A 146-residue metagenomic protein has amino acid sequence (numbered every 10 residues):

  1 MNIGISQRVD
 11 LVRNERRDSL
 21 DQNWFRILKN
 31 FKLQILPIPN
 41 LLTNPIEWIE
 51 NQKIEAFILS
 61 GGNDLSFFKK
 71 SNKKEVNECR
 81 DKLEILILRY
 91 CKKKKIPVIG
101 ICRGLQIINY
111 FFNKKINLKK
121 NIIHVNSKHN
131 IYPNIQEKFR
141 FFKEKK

Functional and structural regions predicted by a protein language model:
M1-R103, Y110, H124-K138, F142-K146: N-terminal beta1-alpha1 cap of cysteine-dependent amidohydrolase-like domains
N113-L118: Post-Walker A helix-loop "phosphate-sensing" segment adjacent to the P-loop in P-loop NTPases
N121: Glycine-rich beta-alpha loop elements in corrinoid/cobalamin-binding modules across cobalamin-dependent enzymes
